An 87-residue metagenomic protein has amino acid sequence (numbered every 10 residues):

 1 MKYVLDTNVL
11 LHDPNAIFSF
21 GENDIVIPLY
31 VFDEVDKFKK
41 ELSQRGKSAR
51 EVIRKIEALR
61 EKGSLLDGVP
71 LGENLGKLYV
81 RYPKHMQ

Functional and structural regions predicted by a protein language model:
M1-Q87: Active-site-proximal, substrate-binding regions of enzyme catalytic domains and RNA-binding/basic surfaces
